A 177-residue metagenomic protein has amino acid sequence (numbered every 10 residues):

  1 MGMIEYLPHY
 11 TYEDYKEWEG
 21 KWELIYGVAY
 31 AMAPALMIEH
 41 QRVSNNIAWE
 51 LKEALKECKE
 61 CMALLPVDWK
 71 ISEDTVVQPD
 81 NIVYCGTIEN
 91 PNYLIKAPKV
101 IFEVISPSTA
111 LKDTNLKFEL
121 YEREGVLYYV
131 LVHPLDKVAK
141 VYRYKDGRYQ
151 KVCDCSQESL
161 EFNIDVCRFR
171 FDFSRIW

Functional and structural regions predicted by a protein language model:
M1-W177: Gly/Pro/Ser/Thr-rich low-complexity, intrinsically disordered segments predominantly at protein N-termini
